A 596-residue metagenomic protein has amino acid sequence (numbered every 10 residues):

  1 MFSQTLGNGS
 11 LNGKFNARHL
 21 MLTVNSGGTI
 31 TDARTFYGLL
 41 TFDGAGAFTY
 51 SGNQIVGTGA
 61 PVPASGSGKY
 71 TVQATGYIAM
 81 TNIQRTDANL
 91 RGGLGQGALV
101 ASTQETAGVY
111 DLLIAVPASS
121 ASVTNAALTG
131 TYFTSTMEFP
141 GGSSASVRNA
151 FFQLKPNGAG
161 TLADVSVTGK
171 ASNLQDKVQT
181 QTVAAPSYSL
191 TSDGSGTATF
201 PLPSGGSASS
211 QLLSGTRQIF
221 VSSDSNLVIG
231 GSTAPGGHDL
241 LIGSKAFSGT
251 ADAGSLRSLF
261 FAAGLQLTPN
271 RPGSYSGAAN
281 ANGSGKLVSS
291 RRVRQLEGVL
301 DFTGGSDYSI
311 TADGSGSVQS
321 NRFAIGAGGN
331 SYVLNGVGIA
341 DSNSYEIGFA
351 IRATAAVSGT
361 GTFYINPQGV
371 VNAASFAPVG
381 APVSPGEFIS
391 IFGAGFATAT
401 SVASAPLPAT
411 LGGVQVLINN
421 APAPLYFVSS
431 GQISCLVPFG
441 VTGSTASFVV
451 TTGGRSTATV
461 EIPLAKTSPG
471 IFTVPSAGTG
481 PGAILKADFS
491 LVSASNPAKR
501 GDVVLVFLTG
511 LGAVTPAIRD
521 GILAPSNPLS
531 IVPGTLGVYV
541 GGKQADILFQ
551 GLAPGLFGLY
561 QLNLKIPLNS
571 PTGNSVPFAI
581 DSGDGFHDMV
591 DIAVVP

Functional and structural regions predicted by a protein language model:
M1-I365: Mature soluble binding/inhibitory domains
K14-R18, L22-T29, F139-F151, N173-K177 (+4 more regions): A sequence-level detector for low-complexity, Ser/Thr- and acidic-rich stretches
